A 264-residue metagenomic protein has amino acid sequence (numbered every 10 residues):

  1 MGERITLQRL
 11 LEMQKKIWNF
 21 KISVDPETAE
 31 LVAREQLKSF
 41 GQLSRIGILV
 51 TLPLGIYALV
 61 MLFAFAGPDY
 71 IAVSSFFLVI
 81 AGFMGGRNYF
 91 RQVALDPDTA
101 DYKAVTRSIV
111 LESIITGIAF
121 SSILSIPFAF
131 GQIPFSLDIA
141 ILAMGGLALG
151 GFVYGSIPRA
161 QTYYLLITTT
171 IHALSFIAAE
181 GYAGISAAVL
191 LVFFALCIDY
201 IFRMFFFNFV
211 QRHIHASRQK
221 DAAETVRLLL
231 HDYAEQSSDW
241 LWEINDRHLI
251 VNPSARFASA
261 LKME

Functional and structural regions predicted by a protein language model:
G2-T28: Short, charged cytosolic
I22-E27, S39-D96, A173, V192 (+3 more regions): Hydrophobic alpha-helical transmembrane segments of multi-pass membrane proteins
G55-I56, V60-L149, I167-T169: Hydrophobic transmembrane alpha-helices and their membrane-interface boundaries in multi-pass, membrane-anchored
G150-Y163: Membrane-helix interface "capping/anchor" motifs
Q161-H172, L191: Central hydrophobic cores of alpha-helical transmembrane segments in multi-pass integral membrane proteins
L190-V226: Juxtamembrane or sensor-core-proximal signal-transducing alpha helices that couple sensory domains to cytosolic
E224-D246: Sensory modules in modular signal-transduction proteins
R247, F257-E264: PAS/PAS-like sensory domain cap-loop motif
